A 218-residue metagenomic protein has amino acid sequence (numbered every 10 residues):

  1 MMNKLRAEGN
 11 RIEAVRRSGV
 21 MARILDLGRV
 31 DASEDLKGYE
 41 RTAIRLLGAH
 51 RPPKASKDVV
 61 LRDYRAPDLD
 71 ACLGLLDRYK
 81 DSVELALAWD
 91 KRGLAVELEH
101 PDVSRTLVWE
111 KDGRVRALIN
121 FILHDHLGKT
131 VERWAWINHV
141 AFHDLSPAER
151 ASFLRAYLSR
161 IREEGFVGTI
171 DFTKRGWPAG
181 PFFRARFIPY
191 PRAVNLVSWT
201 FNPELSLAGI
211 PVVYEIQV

Functional and structural regions predicted by a protein language model:
M2-P52, K111, A117-V218: Active-site/acyl-donor-binding loops of N-acyltransferases
A7, R62-V140: A conserved beta-strand-loop-helix scaffold within acyl/acetyltransferase catalytic domains
K57-V60: Polyanionic, low-complexity segments and short acidic motifs
